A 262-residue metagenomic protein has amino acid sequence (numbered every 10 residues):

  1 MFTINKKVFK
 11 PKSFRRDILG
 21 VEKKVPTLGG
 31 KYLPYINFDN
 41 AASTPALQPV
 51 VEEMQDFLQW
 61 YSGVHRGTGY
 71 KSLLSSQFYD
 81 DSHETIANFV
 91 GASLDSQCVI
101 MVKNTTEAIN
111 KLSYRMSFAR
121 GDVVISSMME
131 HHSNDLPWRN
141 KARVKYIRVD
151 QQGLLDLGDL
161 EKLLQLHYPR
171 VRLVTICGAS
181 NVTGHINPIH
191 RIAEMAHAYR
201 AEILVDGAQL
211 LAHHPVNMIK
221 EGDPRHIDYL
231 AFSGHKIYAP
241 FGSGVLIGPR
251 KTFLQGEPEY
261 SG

Functional and structural regions predicted by a protein language model:
M1-G262: Pyridoxal 5′-phosphate
